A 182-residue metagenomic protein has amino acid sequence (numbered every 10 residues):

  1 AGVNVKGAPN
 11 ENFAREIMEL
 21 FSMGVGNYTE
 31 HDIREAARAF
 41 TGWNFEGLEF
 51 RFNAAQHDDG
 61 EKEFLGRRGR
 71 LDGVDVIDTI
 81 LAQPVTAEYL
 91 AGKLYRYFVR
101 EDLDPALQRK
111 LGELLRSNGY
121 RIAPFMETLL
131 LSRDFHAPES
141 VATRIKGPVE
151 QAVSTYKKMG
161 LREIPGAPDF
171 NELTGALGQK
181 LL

Functional and structural regions predicted by a protein language model:
A1, E35-R38, P124-R133: Short, functionally critical alpha-helical segments immediately adjacent to catalytic or ligand/cofactor-binding
A1-D104: Non-catalytic, conformational "gating/processing" segments within enzyme and secreted inhibitor domains
E46-R51, E63-G69, Q108, P124-M126 (+1 more regions): Short, charged low-complexity intrinsically disordered segments located at boundaries of structured domains
Q83, A87, A91-N118, M126-L182: Flexible, low-complexity segments enriched for small/polar residues
